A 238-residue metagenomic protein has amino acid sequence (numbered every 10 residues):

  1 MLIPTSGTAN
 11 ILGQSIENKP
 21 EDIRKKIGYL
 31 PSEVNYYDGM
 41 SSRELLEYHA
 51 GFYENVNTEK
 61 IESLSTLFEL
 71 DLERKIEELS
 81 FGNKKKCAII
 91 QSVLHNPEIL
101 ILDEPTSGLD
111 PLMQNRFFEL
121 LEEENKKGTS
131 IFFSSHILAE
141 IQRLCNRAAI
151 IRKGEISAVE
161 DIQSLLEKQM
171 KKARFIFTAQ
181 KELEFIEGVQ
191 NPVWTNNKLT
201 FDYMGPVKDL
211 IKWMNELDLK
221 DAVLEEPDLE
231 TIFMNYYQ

Functional and structural regions predicted by a protein language model:
S6, T58-E78: Conserved ABC nucleotide-binding domain
G7-N18, D22-I23: Conserved ABC transporter NBD signature motif
I89: Hydrophobic anchor residue at the start of the ABC signature
L100-E104, L109: Catalytic Walker B motif of ABC-type/P-loop ATPase nucleotide-binding domains
F117-Y203: ABC transporter nucleotide-binding domain
D202-Q238: C-terminal coupling/interaction segments
